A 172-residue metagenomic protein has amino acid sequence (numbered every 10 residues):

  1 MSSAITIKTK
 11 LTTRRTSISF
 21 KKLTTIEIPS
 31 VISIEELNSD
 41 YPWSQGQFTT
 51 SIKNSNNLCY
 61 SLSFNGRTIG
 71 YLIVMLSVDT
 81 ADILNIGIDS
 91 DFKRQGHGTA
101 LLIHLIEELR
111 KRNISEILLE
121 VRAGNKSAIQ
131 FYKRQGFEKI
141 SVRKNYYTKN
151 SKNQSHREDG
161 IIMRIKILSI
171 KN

Functional and structural regions predicted by a protein language model:
S3, E120, K133, E138-Q154: Conserved catalytic-core motifs of GNAT/GCN5-like acyltransferases
A4-I5, T13-R15, S19-K93, L102-H104 (+3 more regions): Acetyl-CoA-dependent GNAT
Y60, G87, Q135, R143-K144 (+1 more regions): Non-heme di-metal
I83, I117-V121: Conserved hydrophobic beta-strand within the GNAT/NAT acetyltransferase core sheet that lines the active-site cleft
L101, N125-A128: Conserved short alpha-helix immediately C-terminal to the canonical SAM/SAH-binding motif I of Rossmann-like
L105-L109, I117, A128: Short hydrophobic clusters on alpha-helical segments that form packing/core surfaces in small helical domains
R122-N125, N145-N172: C-terminal "cap" of GNAT-fold acetyltransferases
